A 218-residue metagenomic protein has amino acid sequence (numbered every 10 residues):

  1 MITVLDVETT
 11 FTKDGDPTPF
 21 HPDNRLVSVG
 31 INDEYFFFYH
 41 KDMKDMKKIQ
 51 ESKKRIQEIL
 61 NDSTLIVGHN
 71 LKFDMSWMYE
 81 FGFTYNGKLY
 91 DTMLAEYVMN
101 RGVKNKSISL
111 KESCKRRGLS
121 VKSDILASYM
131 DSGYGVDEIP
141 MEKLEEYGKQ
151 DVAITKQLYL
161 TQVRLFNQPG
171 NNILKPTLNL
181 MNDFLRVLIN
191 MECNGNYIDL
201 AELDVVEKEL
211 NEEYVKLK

Functional and structural regions predicted by a protein language model:
M1-S109: Conserved RNase H-like, two-metal-ion catalytic cores of nucleic-acid enzymes
K41-K44, Q50-R55, I59-N61, L110 (+3 more regions): Retroelement reverse transcriptase polymerase core
N86, M130-K218: Mixed-charge, glycine-rich, non-catalytic linkers/tails in nucleic-acid processing enzymes
L89-S120, A127-Y134, E138, L144 (+1 more regions): Short alpha-helix plus adjacent loop in nuclease-associated cores
